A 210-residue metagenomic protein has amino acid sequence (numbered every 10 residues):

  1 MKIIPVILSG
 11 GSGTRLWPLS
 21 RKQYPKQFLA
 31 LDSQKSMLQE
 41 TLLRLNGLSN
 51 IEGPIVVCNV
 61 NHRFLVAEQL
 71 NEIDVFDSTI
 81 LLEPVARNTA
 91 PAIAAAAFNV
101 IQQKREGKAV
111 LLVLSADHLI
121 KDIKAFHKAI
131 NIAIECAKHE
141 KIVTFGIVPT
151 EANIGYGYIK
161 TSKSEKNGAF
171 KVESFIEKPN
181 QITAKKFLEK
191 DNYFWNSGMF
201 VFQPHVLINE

Functional and structural regions predicted by a protein language model:
M1-I7, T14-P18, K22, A30-S115 (+1 more regions): Conserved N-terminal catalytic core of the sugar/cofactor nucleotidyltransferase
I7-S9, V57, L112-S115, T144-V148 (+2 more regions): Short beta-strand segments
S9, L45, V100-I101, A133 (+2 more regions): Generic helix-packing signal
K26-Q27, G157: Extracytoplasmic/periplasmic beta-strand context in beta-sandwich domains, especially the cupredoxin/COX2 CuA-binding
Q27, Q69, V75, N131-A133 (+1 more regions): Residue-level signature of transmembrane alpha-helix interfaces in integral membrane proteins
Q27, V85, N196: Generic anion/oxyanion-binding catalytic loop in active/binding sites
I120-E210: Conserved core of the sugar-phosphate nucleotidyltransferase
